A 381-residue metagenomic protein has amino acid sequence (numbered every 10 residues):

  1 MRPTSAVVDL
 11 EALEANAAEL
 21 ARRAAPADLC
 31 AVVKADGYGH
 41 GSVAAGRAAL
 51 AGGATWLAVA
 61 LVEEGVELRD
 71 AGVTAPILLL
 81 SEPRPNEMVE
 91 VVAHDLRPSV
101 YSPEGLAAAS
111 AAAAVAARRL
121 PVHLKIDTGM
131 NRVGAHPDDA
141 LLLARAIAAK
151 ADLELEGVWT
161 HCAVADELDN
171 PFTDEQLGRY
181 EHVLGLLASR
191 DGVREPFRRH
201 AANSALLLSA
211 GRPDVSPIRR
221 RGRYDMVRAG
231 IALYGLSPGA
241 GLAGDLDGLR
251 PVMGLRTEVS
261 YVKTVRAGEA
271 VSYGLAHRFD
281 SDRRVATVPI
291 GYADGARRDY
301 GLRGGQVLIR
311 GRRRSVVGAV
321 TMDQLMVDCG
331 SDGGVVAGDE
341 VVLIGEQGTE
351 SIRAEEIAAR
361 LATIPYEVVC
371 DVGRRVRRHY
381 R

Functional and structural regions predicted by a protein language model:
M1-A17, R22, E63-E64, P83-P85 (+2 more regions): Active-site anion/phosphate-binding pocket segments in diverse small-molecule metabolic enzymes
T4-V8, A12-A15, A25-H200: Active-site-proximal beta-alpha core segment in soluble small-molecule metabolic enzymes
